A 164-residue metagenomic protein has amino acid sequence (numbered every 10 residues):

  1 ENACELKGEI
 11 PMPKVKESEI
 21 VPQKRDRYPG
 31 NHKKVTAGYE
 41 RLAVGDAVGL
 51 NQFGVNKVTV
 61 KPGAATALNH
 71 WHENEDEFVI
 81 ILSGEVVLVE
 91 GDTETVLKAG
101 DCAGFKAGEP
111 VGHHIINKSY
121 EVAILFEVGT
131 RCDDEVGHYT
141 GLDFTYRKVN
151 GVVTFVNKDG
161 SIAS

Functional and structural regions predicted by a protein language model:
G8-Q52, H138-S164: A short, N-terminal "cap"/entry segment at the start of jelly-roll beta-barrel domains of the cupin/DSBH fold
G49, A107-E135: Ligand-binding loop in jelly-roll beta-barrel domains
N56-H72: Conserved short histidine dyad/triad with adjacent acidic residue
G63, V86, G108-V111: Short beta->alpha connector loops
N74-D76, I80-V87, G91: Glycine- and acidic-residue-biased ligand/ion/polar-headgroup-sensing regions
G91-A107: Short acidic-glycine-tyrosine-enriched beta hairpin
